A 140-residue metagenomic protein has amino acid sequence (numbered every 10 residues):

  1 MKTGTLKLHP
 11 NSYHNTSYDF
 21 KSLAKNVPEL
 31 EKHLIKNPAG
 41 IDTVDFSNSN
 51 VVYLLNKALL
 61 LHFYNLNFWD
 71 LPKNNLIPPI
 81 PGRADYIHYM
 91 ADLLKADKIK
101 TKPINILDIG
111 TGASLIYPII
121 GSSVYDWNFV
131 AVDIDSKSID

Functional and structural regions predicted by a protein language model:
M1-L76: N-terminal auxiliary segments of SAM/dcSAM-dependent transferases
G4, G40, G82, G110-G112 (+1 more regions): Residue-identity detector for glycine
S47, P78, G82, I134: Catalytic cores of large soluble enzymes that bind and process phosphate-bearing ligands
L54, A58-N105, Y117-P118: SAM-dependent Rossmann-like transferase core, predominantly class I methyltransferases with a strong bias toward
L93-D140: Conserved SAM/SAH cofactor-binding pocket of Class I
